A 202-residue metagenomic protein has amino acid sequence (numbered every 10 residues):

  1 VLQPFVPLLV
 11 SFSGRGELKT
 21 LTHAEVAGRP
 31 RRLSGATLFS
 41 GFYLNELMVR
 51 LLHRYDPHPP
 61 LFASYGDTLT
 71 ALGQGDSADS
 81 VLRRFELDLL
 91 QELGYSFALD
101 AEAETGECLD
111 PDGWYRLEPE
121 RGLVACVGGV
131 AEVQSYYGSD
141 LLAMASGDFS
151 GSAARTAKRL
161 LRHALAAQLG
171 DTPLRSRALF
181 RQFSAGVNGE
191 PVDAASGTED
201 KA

Functional and structural regions predicted by a protein language model:
V1-A202: Non-catalytic alpha-helical scaffolds and adjoining flexible linkers that form interface surfaces for assembly
